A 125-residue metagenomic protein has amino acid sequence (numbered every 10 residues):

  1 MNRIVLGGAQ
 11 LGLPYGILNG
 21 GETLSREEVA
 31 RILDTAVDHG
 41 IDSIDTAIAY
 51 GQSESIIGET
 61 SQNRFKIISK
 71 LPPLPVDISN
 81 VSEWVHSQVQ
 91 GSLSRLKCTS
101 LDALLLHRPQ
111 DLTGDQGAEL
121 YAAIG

Functional and structural regions predicted by a protein language model:
M1-K66: N-terminal binding-site loop/beta-alpha segment at the start of enzyme catalytic domains that lines or forms
L6, I68-K70, L106: Short glycine/serine/threonine-enriched helix-capping/active-site loop that flanks the nucleotide-sugar donor pocket
P14-E27, L71-H86, H107-R108, L112-D115: Active-site mouth loops of central-metabolism enzymes
H39, I56, P72, G91-R95: Short alpha-helical scaffold segments that flank and stabilize functional sites
D45, K70, D102: Acidic active-site catalytic centers that drive phospho-/nucleotidyl reactions and related ester hydrolyses
E59-T60, V76, S94-K97: Short, charge-rich binding segments
N80-G125: Glycine/proline-rich, positively charged, aromatic-decorated active-site loop/lid region on the catalytic face
